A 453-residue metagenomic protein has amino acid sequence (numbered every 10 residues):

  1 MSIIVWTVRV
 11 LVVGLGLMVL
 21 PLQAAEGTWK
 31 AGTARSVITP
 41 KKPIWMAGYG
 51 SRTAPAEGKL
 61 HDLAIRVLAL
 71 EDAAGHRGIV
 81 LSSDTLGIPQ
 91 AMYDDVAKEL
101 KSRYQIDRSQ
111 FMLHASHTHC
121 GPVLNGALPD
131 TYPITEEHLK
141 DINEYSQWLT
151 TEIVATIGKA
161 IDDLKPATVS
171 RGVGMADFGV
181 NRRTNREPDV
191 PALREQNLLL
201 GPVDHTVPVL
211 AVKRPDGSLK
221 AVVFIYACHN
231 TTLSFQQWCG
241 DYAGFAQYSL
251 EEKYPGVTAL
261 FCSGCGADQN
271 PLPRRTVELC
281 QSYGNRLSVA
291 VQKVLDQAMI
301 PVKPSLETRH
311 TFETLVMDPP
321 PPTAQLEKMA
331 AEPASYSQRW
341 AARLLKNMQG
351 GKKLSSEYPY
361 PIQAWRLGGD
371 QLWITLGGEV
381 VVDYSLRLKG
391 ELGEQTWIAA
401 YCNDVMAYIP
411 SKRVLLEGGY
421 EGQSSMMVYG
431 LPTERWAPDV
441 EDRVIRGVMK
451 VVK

Functional and structural regions predicted by a protein language model:
M1-W6: N-terminal secretory signal peptides that target proteins for export/translocation
T7-P21: Bacterial N-terminal signal peptides
A25-H114, T118-T258, C262-G266, R275-S282 (+2 more regions): Conserved beta-alpha junction segments in alpha/beta enzyme cores
Q269: Catalytic histidine-centered segment of alpha/beta-hydrolase-like enzymes
L287: Anionic-ligand-binding alpha/beta catalytic cores of soluble enzymes and soluble regulatory domains that recognize
